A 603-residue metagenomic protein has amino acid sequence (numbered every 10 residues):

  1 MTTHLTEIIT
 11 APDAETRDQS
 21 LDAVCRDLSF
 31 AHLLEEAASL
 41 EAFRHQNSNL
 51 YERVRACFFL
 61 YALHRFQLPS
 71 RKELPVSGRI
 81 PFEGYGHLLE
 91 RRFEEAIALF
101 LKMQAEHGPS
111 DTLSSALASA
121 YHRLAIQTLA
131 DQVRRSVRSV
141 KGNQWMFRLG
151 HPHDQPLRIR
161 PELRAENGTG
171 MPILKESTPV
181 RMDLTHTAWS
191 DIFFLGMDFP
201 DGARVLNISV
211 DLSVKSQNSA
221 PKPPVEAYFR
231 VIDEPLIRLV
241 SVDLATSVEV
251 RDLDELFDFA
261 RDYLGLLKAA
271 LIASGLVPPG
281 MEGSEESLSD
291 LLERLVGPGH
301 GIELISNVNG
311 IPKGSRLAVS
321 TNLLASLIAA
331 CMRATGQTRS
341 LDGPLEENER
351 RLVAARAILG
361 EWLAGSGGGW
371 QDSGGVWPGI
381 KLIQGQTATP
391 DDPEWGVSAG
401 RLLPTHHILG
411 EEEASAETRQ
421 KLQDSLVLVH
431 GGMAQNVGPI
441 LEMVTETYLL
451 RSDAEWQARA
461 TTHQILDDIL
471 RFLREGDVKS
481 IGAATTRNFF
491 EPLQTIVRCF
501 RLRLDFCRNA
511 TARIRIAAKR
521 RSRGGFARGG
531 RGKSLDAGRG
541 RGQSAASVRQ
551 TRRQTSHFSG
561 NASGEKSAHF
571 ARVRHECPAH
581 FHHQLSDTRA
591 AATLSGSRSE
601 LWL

Functional and structural regions predicted by a protein language model:
E7-S39, L50-V54, H64-K72: Alpha-helical solenoid scaffolds in large eukaryotic transport, assembly, and signaling factors
Q19-F30, R79-K102: Alpha-helical segment of the N-proximal tetratricopeptide repeat
Y51, G108-S115, S139-H151, S559-G560: Boundary/linker segments of alpha-helical solenoid repeat arrays
H122-Q144: TPR/TPR-like (Sel1-like) alpha-helical repeat modules
H151-E293, G310-P312, T335-G367, S373-G529 (+1 more regions): C-terminal nucleotide
S315-L341: DPxDG-like acidic metal-binding loop motif
